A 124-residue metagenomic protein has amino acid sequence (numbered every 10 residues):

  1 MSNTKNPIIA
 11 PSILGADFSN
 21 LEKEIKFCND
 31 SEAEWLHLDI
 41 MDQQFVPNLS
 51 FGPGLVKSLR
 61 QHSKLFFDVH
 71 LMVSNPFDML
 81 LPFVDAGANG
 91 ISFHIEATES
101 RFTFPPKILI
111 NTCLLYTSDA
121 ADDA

Functional and structural regions predicted by a protein language model:
S2-D85, T98-S100: Conserved N-terminal beta1-alpha1 strand-loop-helix module at the mouth
A10, G90-S92: Short aromatic/hydrophobic contact patches that present stacked aromatics for nucleic-acid/ligand binding
N29, E34, I108-L114: Generic alpha-helical hydrophobic packing signal
A33, A88, A120-A121: Small-residue (primarily alanine) positions within well-ordered alpha-helices, especially packing/interaction faces
L59, F83, P105-C113: Hydrophobic positions in alpha-helices of CheY-like receiver
G87, T98, N111-C113: Compositionally biased, intrinsically disordered low-complexity segments
H94-E96: Short beta->alpha connector loops at strand-helix junctions that form conserved, small/polar/Pro-enriched
Y116-A124: Single conserved hydrophobic/aromatic residue that forms the stacking wall/gate of nucleotide- or nucleobase-binding
